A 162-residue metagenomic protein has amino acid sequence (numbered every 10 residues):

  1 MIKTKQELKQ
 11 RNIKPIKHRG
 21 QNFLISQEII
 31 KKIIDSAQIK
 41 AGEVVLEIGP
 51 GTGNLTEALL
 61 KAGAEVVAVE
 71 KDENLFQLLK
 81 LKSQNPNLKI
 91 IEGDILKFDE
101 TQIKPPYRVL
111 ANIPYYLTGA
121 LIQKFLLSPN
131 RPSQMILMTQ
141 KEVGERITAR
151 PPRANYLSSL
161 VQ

Functional and structural regions predicted by a protein language model:
M1-Q162: Catalytic cores of RNA-modifying enzymes
